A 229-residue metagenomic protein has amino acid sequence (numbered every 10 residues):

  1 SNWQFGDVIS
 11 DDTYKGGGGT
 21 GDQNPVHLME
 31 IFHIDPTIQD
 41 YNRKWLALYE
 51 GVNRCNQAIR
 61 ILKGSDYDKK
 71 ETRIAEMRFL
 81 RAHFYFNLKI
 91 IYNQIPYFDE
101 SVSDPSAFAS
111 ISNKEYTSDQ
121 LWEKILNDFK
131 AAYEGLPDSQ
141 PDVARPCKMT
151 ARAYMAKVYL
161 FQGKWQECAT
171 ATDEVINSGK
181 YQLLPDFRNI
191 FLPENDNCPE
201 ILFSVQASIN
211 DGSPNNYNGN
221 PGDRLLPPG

Functional and structural regions predicted by a protein language model:
S1-G21, K130-Y133, R145-G229: An aromatic- and glycine-enriched ligand-binding surface/loop that stacks and positions planar moieties
V8, M29-I34, Y97, L136 (+2 more regions): Short clusters of hydrophobic/aromatic residues that line enzyme substrate/ligand-binding pockets
T20-Y92, N113-E123, F129-V143: Conserved, well-structured interaction surfaces
I59, L88, P96-F98, I201-V205: Structural recognition of the beta-strand scaffold that forms the well-ordered cores of secreted hydrolase catalytic
L80, S106-F108, E167-T170: Acidic, polar-rich low-complexity tracts and alpha-helical solenoid repeat scaffolds
K89-S101, W165-T172: Short, well-structured active-site flanking segments
Q94-D119: Short coil/linker segments at helix-helix boundaries
F98, D142-P146: Short, glycine/acidic-rich hinge or "gate" loops at secondary-structure transitions that mediate conformational
